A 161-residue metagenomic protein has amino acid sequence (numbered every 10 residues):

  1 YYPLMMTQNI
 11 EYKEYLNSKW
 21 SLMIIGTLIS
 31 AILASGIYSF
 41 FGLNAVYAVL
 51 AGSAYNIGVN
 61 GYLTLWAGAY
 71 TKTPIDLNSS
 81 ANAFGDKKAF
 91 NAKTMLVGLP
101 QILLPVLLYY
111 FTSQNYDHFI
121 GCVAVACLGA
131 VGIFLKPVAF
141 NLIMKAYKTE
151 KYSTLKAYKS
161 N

Functional and structural regions predicted by a protein language model:
Y1-Q8: Transmembrane helix boundary and interhelical loop/hinge segments in multi-pass membrane proteins
Y12-N161: Hydrophobic alpha-helical transmembrane segments of membrane proteins
